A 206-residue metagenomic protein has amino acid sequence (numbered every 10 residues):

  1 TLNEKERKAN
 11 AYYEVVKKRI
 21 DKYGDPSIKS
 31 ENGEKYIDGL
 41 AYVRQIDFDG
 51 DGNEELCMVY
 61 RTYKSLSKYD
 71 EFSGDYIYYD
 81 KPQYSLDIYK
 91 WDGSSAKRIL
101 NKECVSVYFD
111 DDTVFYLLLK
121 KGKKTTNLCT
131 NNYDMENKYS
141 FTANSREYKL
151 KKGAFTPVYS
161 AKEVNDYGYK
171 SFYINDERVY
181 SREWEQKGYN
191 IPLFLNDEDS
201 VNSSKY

Functional and structural regions predicted by a protein language model:
T1-F48, V59-R61, L66-I77, K187-G188 (+1 more regions): Terminal domain-start segments
T1-N10, L118-Y206: Acidic, small-residue rich beta-repeat scaffolds with periodic aromatic anchors
Y42-F48, V107, D112-G122, Y148: Short, exposed beta-strand/loop patches in secreted or surface proteins that constitute
F48-R61, L118-T130: Acidic/hydrophobic-patterned starts of short beta strands in beta-sheet-rich repeat architectures
N53, C57, K81-S85, F109-V114 (+2 more regions): Short, surface-exposed coil-to-beta transition loops
V59-L66, D80-K81, W91-G93, C129-T142: Short, flexible beta-strand-to-coil junctions
Y69-N101, S145-K151: Beta-propeller blade repeat segments, especially FG-GAP/WD-type strand-to-loop junctions in 6- to 7-bladed propeller
R98-C104, P157-K162: Beta-propeller fold detector
